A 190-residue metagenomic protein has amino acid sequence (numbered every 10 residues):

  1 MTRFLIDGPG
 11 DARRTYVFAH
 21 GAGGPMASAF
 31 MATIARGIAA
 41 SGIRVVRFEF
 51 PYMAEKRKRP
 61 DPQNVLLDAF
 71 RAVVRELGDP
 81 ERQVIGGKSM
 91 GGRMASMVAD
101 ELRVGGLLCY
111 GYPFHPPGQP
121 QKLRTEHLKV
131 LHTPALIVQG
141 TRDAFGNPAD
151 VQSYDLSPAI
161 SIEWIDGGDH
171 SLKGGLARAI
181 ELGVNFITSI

Functional and structural regions predicted by a protein language model:
M1-Q83, M97-A99, G175: Serine-hydrolase catalytic machinery in alpha/beta-hydrolase-like enzymes
F48-P51, E163-D169: Short glycine-rich catalytic loops that host catalytic nucleophiles or stabilize transition states across multiple
I85-G87, Y110: Short beta-strand immediately N-terminal to the catalytic nucleophile in serine-hydrolase-like folds
G87-A95: Gly/Ala-rich beta-loop-alpha elbow adjacent to hydrolase catalytic centers
R103-P117: A conserved short beta-strand
V130-H132, I137-Q139, D143: Short beta-strand/loop motif that positions the catalytic acidic residue of the alpha/beta-hydrolase fold
A144-D150: Conserved alpha/beta-hydrolase "acid-adjacent" motif
G168-R178: Catalytic histidine-centered segment of alpha/beta-hydrolase-like enzymes
